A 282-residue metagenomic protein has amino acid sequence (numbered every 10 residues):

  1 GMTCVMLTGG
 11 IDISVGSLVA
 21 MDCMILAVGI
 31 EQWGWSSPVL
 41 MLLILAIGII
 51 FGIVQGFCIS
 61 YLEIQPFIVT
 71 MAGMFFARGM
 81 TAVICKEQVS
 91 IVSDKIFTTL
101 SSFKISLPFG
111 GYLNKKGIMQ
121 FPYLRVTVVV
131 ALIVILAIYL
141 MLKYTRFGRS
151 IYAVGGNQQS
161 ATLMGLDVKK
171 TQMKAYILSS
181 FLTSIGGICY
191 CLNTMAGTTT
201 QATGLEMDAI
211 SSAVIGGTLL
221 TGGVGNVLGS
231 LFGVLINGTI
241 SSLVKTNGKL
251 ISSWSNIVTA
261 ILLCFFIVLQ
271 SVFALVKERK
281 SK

Functional and structural regions predicted by a protein language model:
G1-T3, R78-M80, V128-M141, S179-G187 (+3 more regions): Hydrophobic core segments of alpha-helical transmembrane domains in multi-pass membrane transport and ion-translocation
G1-W33, C58-I64, A213, G217-V227 (+1 more regions): Single transmembrane alpha-helix segments in multi-pass membrane proteins
S17-M21, P38-A46, I68, R125-I133 (+4 more regions): Hydrophobic alpha-helical transmembrane segments
G34-F75, F232-I236: Alpha-helical transmembrane segments within multi-pass membrane transporters and channels
S36-I44, I50-Q55, P108, Y112-A196: Helix-loop-helix "hairpin" substructures at the membrane interface of multi-pass membrane proteins
P66-T145, T171-M173, T194-T199, W254 (+1 more regions): Transmembrane helix-bundle core of multi-pass membrane transporters and related energy-transducing complexes
G156, L163-K170, I240-K282: Cytosolic-side transmembrane-helix boundaries in multi-pass membrane proteins
I177, T183, N193-A260: Transmembrane alpha-helical segments in multi-pass inner-membrane proteins
